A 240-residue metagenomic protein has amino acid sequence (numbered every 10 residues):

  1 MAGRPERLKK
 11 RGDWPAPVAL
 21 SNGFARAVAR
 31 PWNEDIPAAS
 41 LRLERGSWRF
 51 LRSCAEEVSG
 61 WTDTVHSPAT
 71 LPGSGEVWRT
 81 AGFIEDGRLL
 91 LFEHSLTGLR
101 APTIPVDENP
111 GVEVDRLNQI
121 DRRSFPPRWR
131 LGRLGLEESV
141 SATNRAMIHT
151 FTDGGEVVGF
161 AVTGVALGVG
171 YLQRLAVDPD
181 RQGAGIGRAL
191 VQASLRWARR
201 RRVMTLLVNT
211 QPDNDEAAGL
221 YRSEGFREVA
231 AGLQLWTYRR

Functional and structural regions predicted by a protein language model:
M1-G60: N-terminal charged segments
M1-P17, L99-L131: Short amphipathic alpha-helix that is part of the acyltransferase structural core
R4-V18, L90-I104, M204, N209-D215 (+2 more regions): C-terminal "cap" of GNAT-fold acetyltransferases
F24-R42, D86-L89, G164-Q173, Q182: A conserved beta-turn-beta hairpin within the catalytic core of GNAT-like acetyltransferases that forms part
A39-I104, Q234-T237: Acyl-donor-binding surface of acyltransferase catalytic domains
E44-E57, V177, G183-R196, R200 (+1 more regions): Conserved acetyl-CoA-binding loop-helix of GNAT-fold acetyltransferases
T70-G87, A184, R188, R200 (+1 more regions): Conserved active-site alpha-helix within GNAT-family acetyltransferase domains
L134-G154, V158-A176: A conserved beta-strand-loop-helix scaffold within acyl/acetyltransferase catalytic domains
